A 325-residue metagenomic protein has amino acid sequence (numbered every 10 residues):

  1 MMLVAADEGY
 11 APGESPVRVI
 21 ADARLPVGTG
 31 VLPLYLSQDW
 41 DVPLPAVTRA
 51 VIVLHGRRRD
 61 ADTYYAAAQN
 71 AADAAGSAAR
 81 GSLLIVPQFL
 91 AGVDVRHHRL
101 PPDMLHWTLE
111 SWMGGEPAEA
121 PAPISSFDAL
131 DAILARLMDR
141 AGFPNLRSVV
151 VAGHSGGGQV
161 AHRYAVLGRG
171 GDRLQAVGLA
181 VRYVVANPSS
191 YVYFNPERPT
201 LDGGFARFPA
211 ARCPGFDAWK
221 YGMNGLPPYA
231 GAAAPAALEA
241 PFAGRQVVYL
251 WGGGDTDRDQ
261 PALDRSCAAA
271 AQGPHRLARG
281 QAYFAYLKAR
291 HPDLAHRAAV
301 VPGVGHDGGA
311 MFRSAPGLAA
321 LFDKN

Functional and structural regions predicted by a protein language model:
M1-A50, R58, D62-L83, S111-A122 (+7 more regions): A domain-start/cap signature at the N-terminus of enzymes
V51-G56, V86, Y249: Structural cue for short, hydrophobic secondary-structure segments
H55-R59, S189: Active-site glycine-rich loops that stabilize anionic/oxyanionic intermediates across multiple enzyme folds
A79-D94: Conserved alpha/beta-hydrolase
D103-G142: Alpha/beta-hydrolase active-site loop
G153, G157: Gly/Ala-rich beta-loop-alpha elbow adjacent to hydrolase catalytic centers
V177-A289: The feature captures the conserved acid-bearing segment of alpha/beta-hydrolase catalytic domains
L250, D264, Q281-N325: C-terminal catalytic histidine-bearing segment of alpha/beta-hydrolase fold enzymes
